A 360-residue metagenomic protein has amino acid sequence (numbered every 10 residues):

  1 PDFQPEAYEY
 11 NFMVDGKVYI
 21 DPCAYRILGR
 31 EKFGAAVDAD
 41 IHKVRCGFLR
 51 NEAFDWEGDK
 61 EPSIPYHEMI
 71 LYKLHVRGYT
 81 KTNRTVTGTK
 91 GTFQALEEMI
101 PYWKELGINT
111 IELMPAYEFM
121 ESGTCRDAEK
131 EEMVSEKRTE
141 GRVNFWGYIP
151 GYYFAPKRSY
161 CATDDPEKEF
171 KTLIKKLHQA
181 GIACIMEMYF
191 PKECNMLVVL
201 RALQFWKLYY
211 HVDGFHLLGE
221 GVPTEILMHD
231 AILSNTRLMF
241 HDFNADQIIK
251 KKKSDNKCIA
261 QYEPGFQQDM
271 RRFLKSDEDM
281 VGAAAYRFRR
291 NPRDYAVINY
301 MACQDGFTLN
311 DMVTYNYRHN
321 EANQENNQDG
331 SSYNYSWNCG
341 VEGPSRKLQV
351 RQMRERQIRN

Functional and structural regions predicted by a protein language model:
D2-K73, T80-T87: The feature marks proteins involved in alpha-glucan
F12, L74, W103, L113 (+5 more regions): Conserved, mostly hydrophobic/aromatic
D38-I41, H211, T224-N360: Conserved alpha/beta catalytic core and glycan-binding cleft of carbohydrate-active enzymes
I70-Y72, I111-L113, C184-M186, F215-L217 (+2 more regions): Hydrophobic faces of well-ordered beta-strands that scaffold small-molecule active sites in alpha/beta enzyme cores
R77-E112: A conserved hydrophobic secondary-structure block that centers on an alpha-helix together with its immediately flanking
T85-T92, G123-Q179, F190-Y209, A322-G343: Aromatic- and acidic-residue-enriched carbohydrate-binding clefts of CAZyme catalytic domains
W103-R142, G306-N310, T314-R318: Carboxylate/His-rich catalytic cores and anion/metal-binding grooves
D164, K168-K251, Q261, G265: Active-site neighborhood of glycoside hydrolase catalytic domains
